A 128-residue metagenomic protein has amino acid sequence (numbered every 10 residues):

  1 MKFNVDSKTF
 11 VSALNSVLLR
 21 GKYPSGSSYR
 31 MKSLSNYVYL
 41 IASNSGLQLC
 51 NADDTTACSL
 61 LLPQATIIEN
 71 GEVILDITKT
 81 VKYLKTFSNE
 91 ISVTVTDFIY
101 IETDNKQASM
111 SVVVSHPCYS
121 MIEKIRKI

Functional and structural regions predicted by a protein language model:
M1-I128: Structural preference for solvent-exposed beta-strand-turn elements and adjacent flexible terminal/loop segments within
